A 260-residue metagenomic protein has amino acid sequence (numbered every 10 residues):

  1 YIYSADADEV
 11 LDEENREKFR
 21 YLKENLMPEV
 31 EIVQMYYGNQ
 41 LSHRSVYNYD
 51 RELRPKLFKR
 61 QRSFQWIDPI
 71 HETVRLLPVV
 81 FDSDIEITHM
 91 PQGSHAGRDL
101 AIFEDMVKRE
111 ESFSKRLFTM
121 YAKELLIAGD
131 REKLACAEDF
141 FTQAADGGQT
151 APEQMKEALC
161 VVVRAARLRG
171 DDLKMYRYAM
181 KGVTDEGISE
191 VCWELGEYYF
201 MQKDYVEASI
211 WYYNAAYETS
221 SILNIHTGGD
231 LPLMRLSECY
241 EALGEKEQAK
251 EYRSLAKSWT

Functional and structural regions predicted by a protein language model:
Y1-E13: Short beta-strand-to-loop acidic/aromatic patch adjacent to the donor-nucleotide binding site
L11-E132, C136, F141: Catalytic-site signature of metal-activated, phosphate-bearing donor transferases, centered on the GT-A/GT-A-like
V107-S114, A144-M155, T219-H226: Flexible helix-coil transition and linker loops at the boundaries of alpha-helical arrays
A128-R131, R169, Q202, L243: Structural motif corresponding to the intra-repeat A-B loop/turn of tetratricopeptide repeats
T142-D146, V183-T184, A215-S220, K257-S258: Amphipathic alpha-helical segments of tetratricopeptide repeats
